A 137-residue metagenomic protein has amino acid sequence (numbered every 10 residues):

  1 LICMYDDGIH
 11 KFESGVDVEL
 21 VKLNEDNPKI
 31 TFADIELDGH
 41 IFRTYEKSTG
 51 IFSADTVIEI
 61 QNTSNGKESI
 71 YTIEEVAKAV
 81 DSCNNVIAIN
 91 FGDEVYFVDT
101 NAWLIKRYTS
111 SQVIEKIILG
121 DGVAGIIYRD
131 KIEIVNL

Functional and structural regions predicted by a protein language model:
I2, G39-T44, T49-I51, I87-A88 (+1 more regions): Structural core positions within WD40/WD-like beta-propeller blades
Y5-K29, G50-V76, G92-S110, K131-L137: Surface-exposed loop/turn elements that mediate protein-protein interactions on large endomembrane-trafficking
D6, D38, N84, G92-D93 (+2 more regions): Residue-level signal for tight coil/turn positions that link beta-strands
G8, A33-G39, R43-S48, D55-E59 (+2 more regions): Charged, solvent-exposed interaction patches on well-folded alpha/beta domains that mediate macromolecular contacts
E25-G39, T72-N85, S111-V123: Repeated scaffold domains used in trafficking and secretory/extracellular systems, primarily beta-propellers
W103-K106, E115, G125: Terminal low-complexity interaction tails
I118-L137: Hydrophobic, glycine-enriched assembly/anchoring segments
